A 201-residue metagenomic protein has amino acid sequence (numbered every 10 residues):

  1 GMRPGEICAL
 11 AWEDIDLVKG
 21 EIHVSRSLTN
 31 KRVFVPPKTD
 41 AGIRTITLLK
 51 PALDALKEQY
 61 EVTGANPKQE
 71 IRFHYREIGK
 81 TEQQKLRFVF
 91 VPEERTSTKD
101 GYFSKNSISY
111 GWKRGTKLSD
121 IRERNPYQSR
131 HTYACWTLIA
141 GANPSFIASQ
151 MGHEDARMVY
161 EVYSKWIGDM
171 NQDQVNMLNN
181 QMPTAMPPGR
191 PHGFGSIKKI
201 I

Functional and structural regions predicted by a protein language model:
G1-R26, S145: Short, charged phosphate-coordinating catalytic segments
M2-G5, R44-T47, R130: Short, cationic motifs built from Arg/Lys/His that form the positively charged side of catalytic pockets
G5, N106, R157: Key DNA-contact positions within bacterial/archaeal DNA-binding proteins
C8, W12, I43-T45, L53 (+7 more regions): Generic hydrophobic alpha-helical scaffold/packing signal
K19, R32-V33, P37-D54, E58-N66 (+3 more regions): C-terminal secondary-structure termini that scaffold catalytic or DNA-interacting sites
S25-S27, P51, E93, S129: Generic beta-structure capping elements
L28-N30, T132, M151-M177: Catalytic-site neighborhood detector that most strongly recognizes the C-terminal catalytic loop/helix of tyrosine
I46, V62-G79, K85-S149, H153: Short, basic (Lys/Arg/His-rich) helix/loop patches that form interaction surfaces in the mid-to-C-terminal regions
